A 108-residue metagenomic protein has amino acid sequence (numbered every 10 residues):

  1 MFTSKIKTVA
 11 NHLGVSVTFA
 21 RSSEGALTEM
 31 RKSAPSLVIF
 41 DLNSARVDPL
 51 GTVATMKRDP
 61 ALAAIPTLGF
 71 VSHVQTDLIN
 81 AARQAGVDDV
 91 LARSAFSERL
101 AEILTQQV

Functional and structural regions predicted by a protein language model:
G14-R21: Short hydrophobic/Thr-rich beta-strand motif most characteristic of the beta2 strand and flanking loop of CheY-like
S22-L37: Acidic, metal-coordinating helix/loop segments flanking the phosphotransfer/catalytic sites of two-component signaling
F40-M56: Conserved phosphotransfer microenvironments
K57-A63, A85: Conserved phosphotransfer cores of two-component systems
A64-H73: A short, hydrophobic beta-strand element within the central beta-sheet of small alpha/beta folds
V74-D89: Alpha4 helix (beta4-alpha4-beta5 surface) of REC/receiver domains from two-component response regulators
G86-E98: Output/docking surface of receiver
